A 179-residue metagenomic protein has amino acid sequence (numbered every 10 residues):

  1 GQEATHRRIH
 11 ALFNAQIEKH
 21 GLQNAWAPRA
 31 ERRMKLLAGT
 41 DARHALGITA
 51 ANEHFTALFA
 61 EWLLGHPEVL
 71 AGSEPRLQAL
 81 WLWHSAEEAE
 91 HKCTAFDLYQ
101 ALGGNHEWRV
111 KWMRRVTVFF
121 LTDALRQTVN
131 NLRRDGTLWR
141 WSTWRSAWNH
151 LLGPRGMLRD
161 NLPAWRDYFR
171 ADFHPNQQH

Functional and structural regions predicted by a protein language model:
G1-H179: Non-heme di-metal
